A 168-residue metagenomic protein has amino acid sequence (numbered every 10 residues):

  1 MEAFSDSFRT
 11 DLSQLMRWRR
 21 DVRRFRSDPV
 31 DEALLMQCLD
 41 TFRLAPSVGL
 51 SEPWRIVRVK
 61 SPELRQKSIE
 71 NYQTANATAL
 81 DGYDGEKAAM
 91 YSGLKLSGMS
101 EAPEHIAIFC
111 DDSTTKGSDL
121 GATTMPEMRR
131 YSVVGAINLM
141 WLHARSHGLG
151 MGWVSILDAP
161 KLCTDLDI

Functional and structural regions predicted by a protein language model:
M1-M36, E52: Specificity-determining recognition surfaces
R19-D21, G49-P53, E101, R145-H147: Short glycine-enriched loop/turn motifs at secondary-structure junctions
L35-R43: A structural motif
F42, I106, G121-D165: Small-aliphatic-rich amphipathic alpha-helix that forms the alpha element of a beta-alpha
R43-G49: Glycine-rich phosphate/pyrophosphate-binding beta-alpha loops
E52-V133: Glycine/small-residue-rich phosphate/adenosyl-binding loop
L94-S97, T164-I168: A generic local secondary-structure boundary/capping motif
